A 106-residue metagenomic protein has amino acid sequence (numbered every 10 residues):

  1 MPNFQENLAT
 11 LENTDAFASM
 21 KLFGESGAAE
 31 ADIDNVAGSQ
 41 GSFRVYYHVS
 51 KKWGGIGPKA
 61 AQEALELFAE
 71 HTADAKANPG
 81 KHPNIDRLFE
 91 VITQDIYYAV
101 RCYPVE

Functional and structural regions predicted by a protein language model:
M1, Q5-L8, Q62: Generic N-terminal initiation segments characterized by hydrophobic and/or small/turn-forming residues
P2-F4, D15-A28, V91-E106: A cross-kingdom feature marking charged/low-complexity
E6-E12, D74: Contiguous interface-forming segments/domains that mediate binding rather than catalysis
L11-A16, I56: Short acidic/polar alpha-helix capping motifs at helix-coil junctions
K21-P58: Amphipathic alpha-helical interaction modules
Q62-E106: Short, compact, well-ordered microdomains
